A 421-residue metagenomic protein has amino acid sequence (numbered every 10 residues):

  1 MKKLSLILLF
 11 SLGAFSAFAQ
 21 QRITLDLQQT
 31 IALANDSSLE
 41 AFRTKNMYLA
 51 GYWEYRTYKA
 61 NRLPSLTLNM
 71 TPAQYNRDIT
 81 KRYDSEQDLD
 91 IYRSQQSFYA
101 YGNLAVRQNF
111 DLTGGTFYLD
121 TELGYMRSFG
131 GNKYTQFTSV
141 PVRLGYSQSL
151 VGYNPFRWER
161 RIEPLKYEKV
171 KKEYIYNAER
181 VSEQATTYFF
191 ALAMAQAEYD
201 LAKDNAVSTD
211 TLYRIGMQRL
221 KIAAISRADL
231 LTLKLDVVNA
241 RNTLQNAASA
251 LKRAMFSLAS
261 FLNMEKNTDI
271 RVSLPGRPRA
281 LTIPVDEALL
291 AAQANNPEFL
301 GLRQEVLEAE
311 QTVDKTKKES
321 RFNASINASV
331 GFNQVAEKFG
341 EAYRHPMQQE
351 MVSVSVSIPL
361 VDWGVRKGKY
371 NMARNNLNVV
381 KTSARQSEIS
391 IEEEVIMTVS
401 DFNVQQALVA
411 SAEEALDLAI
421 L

Functional and structural regions predicted by a protein language model:
M1-L25: Bacterial Sec-dependent N-terminal signal peptides
A19-A100, V151, P155-W158, I162-P164 (+7 more regions): Bacterial Sec-pathway N-terminal export signals of envelope proteins
Q21-R22, M70-L144, S273-P284, D314 (+2 more regions): Small/polar, glycine/serine/threonine/aspartate-rich low-complexity segments that form flexible
L25, R161-A291, D401, Q405: Periplasmic alpha-helical coiled-coil/stalk elements that build and connect Gram-negative outer-membrane
A32-F42, L49-S65, N103-Q136, L144-I162 (+6 more regions): A glycine-/polar-enriched beta->alpha junction
R43-Y58, N177, V181-A202, Y213 (+5 more regions): Amphipathic alpha-helical coiled-coil segments
V142, K166, E173, N205-L212 (+4 more regions): Amphipathic, well-ordered alpha-helical segments in soluble domains
